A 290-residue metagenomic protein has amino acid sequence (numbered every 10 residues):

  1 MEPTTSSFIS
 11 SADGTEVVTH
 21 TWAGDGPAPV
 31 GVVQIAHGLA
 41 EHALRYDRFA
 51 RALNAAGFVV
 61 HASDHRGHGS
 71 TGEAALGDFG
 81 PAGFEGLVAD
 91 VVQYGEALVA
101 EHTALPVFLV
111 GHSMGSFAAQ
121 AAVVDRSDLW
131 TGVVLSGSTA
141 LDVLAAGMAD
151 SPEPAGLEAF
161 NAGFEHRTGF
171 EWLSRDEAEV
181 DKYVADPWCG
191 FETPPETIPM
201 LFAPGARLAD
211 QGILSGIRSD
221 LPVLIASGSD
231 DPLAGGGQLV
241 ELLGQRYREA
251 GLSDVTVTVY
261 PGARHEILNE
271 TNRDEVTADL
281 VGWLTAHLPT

Functional and structural regions predicted by a protein language model:
M1-G24: N-terminal cap/lid segment of alpha/beta-hydrolase-fold proteins
V30, H37-E41, S113-M114, S229-D230: Active-site glycine-rich loops that stabilize anionic/oxyanionic intermediates across multiple enzyme folds
A43-A75: Conserved alpha/beta-hydrolase
G80-A100: Alpha/beta-hydrolase active-site loop
V110-T193: Alpha/beta-hydrolase-fold enzymes
I225-S227: Short beta-strand/loop motif that positions the catalytic acidic residue of the alpha/beta-hydrolase fold
S229-V259: Conserved loop-alpha-helix segment in the C-terminal half of the alpha/beta-hydrolase fold that carries the catalytic
A250, D254-T290: Catalytic active-site module of serine/aspartate enzymes centered on a nucleophile-bearing elbow/loop
